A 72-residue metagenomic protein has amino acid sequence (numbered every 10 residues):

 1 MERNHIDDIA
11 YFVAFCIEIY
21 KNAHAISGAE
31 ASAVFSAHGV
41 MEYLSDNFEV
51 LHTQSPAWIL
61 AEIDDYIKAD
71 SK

Functional and structural regions predicted by a protein language model:
M1-K72: C-terminal alpha-helical interaction appendages
